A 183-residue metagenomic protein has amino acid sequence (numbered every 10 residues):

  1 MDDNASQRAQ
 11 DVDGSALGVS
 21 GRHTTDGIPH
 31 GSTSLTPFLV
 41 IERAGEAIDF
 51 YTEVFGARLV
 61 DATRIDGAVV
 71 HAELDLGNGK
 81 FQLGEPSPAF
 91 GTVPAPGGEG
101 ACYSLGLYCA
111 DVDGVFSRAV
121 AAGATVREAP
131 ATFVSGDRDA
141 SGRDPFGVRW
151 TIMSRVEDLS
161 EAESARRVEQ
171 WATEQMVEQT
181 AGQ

Functional and structural regions predicted by a protein language model:
D2-F38, D49, F55-R143, M153-Q183: Vicinal oxygen chelate
I41-G45: Short acidic-aromatic low-complexity motifs
F146: C-terminal catalytic core of tyrosine-transesterase DNA break-rejoin enzymes
